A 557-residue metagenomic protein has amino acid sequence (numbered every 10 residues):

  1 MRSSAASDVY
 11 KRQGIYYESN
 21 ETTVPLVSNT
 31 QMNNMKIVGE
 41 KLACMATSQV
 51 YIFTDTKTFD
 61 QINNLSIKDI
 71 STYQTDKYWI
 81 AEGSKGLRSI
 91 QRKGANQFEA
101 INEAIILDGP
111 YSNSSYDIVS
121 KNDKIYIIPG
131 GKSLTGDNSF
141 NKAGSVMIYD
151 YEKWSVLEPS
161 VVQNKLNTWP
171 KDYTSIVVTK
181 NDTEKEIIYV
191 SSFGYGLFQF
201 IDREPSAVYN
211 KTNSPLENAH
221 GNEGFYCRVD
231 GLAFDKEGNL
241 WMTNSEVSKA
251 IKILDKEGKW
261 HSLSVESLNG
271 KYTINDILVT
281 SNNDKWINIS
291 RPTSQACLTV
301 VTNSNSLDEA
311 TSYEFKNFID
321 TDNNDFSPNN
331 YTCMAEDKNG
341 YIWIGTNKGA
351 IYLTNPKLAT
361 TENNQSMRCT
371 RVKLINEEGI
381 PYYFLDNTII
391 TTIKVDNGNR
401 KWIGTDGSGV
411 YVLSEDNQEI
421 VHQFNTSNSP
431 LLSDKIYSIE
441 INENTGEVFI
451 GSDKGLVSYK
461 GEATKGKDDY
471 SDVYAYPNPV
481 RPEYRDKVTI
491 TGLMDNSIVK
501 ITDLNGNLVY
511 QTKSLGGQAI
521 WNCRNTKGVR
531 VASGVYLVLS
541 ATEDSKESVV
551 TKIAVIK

Functional and structural regions predicted by a protein language model:
M1-Q13: Single conserved hydrophobic/aromatic residue that forms the stacking wall/gate of nucleotide- or nucleobase-binding
S7-D8, L42-C44, K77-I80, I125-I128 (+6 more regions): Conserved beta-propeller blade signature
I37-G39, T72-T75, S120-D123, V178-E184 (+5 more regions): Residue-level detector of Asp-centered blade-edge/turn motifs that repeat once per structural unit in beta-propeller
P110-I118, T168-V178, H220-A233, K271-D276 (+4 more regions): Signature of short aromatic-glycine-proline-rich micro-motifs recurring in repeat-based ectodomains
I127-G144, Y195-F198, K249, S290-T299 (+1 more regions): Short, conserved, GDST-rich strand-edge loop motifs in beta-rich repeat architectures
D468-K500, Q518-W521: Glycine-centered coil/turn sites that cap beta-strands in beta-rich domains
V509-V531, T542-K546: Glycine-centered tight-turn motifs at strand-turn-strand junctions
L537-K557: C-terminal tail/sorting-segment detector
